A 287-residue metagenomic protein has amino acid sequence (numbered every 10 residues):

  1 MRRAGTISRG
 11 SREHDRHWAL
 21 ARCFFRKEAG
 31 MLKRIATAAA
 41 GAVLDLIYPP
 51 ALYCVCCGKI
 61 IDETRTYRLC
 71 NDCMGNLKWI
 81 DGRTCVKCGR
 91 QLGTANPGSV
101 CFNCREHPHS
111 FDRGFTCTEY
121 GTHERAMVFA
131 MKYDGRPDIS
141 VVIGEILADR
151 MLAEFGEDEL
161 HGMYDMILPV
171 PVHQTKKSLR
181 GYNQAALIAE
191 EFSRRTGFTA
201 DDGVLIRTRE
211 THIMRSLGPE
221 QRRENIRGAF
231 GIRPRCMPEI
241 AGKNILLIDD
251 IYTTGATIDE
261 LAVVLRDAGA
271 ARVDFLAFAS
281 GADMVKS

Functional and structural regions predicted by a protein language model:
R2-I248, T253-S287: Glycine-rich phosphate/pyrophosphate-handling loop used in enzymes and phosphotransfer proteins
